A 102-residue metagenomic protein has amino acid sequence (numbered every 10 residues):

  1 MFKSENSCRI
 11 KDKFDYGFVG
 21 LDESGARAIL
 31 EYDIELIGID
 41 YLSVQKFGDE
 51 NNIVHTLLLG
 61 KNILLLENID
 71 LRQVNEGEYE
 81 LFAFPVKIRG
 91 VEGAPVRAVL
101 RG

Functional and structural regions predicted by a protein language model:
M1-G102: Active-/binding-site microenvironments in catalytic and ligand-binding cores
